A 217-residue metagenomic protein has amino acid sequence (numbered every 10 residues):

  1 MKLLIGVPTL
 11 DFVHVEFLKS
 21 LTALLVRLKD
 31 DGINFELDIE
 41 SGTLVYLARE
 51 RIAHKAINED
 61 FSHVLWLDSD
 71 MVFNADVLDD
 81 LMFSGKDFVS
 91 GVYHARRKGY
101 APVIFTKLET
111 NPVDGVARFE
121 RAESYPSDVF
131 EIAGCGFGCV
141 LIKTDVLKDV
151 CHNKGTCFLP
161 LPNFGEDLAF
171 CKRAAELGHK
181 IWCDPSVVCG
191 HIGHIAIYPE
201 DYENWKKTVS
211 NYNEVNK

Functional and structural regions predicted by a protein language model:
M1-T43, L47: N-proximal low-complexity "stem/linker" segments adjacent to membrane-targeting elements
K29, M82, A175: Anion (oxyanion) recognition and catalysis
V45-R49, V113, D167: Conserved donor sugar-nucleotide recognition element shared by glycan-biosynthetic enzymes
E50-H63: Active-site nucleotide-sugar/metal-binding loop of Leloir-type enzymes
A53, N74-L159: Conserved catalytic core of nucleotide-sugar-dependent glycosyltransferases
F61-V72: Short beta-strand-to-loop acidic/aromatic patch adjacent to the donor-nucleotide binding site
D145, D149-K217: C-terminal catalytic/acceptor-binding lobe
